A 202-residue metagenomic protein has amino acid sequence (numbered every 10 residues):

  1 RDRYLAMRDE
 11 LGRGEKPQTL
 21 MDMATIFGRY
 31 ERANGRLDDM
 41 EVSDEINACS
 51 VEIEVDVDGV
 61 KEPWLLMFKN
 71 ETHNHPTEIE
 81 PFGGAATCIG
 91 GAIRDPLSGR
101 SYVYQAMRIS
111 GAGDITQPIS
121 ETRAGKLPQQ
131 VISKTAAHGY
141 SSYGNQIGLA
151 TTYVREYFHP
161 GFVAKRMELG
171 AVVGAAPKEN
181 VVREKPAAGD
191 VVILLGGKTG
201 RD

Functional and structural regions predicted by a protein language model:
R1-D202: Core nucleic-acid recognition elements
